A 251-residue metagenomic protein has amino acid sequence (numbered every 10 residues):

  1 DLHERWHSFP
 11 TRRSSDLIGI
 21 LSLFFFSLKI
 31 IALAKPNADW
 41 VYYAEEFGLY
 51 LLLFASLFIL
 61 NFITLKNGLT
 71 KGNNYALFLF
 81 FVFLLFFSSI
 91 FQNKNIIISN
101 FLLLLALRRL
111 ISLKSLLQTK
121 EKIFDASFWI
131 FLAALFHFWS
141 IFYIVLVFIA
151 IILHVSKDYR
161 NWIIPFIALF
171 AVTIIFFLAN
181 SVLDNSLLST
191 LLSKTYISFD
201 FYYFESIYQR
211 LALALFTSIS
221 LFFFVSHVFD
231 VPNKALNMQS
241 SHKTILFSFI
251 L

Functional and structural regions predicted by a protein language model:
D1-S14: Short, small-residue-biased leader/transition segments that mark boundaries at the very start of proteins
I30-W40, S189-L211: Juxtamembrane membrane-water interface segments that cap and precede transmembrane helices
Y42, L79-I97: Aromatic- and kink-enriched transmembrane "portal" helix at the membrane-lumen/periplasm boundary that abuts
Y50-N67: Transmembrane-helix motifs of polytopic, lipid-linked glycan transferases
T64-F83: Transmembrane-helix signature of polytopic, membrane-embedded enzymes that assemble or transfer cell-envelope glycans
A106-E121: Membrane-interface transmembrane helices that cradle and orient dolichyl/undecaprenyl
K122-F138: Membrane-interface alpha helices of multi-pass inner-membrane proteins
Y143-I167: Perimembrane helix-loop-helix junctions
